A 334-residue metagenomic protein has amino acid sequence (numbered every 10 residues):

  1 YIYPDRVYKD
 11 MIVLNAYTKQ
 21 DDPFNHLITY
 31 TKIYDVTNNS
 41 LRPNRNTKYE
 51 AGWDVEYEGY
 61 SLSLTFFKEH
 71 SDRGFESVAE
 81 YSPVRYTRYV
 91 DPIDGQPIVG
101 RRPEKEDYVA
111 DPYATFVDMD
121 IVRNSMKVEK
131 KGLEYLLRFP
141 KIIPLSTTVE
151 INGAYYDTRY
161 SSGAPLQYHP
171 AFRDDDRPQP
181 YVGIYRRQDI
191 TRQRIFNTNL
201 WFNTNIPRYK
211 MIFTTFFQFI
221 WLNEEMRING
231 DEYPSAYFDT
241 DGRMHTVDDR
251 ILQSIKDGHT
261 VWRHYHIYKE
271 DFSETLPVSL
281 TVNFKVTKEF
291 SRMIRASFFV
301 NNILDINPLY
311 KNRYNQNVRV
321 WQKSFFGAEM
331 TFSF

Functional and structural regions predicted by a protein language model:
Y1, R6, W53-V55, L64-K68 (+4 more regions): Transmembrane beta-barrel strands of outer-membrane/channel proteins
Y1-D72, I93-D94, A114-E134, R138-P140 (+1 more regions): Outer-membrane beta-barrel signature, preferentially recognizing the C-terminal barrel domain of Gram-negative
Y30-T37, A114-V122, P178-R186, N197 (+3 more regions): Extracytoplasmic loops and strand-loop junctions of Gram-negative outer membrane beta-barrel proteins
A51-Y57, F66, L133-F139, T198-I206 (+4 more regions): Residues on the lipid-exposed face of transmembrane beta-strands in outer-membrane beta-barrel proteins
G59-L62, I143-T148, R208-F213, R292-A296 (+3 more regions): Repeated loop/turn-to-beta-strand initiation elements of outer-membrane beta-barrel proteins
F66, F75-Y81, Y160-Y168, E225-E232 (+1 more regions): Outer-membrane beta-barrel translocator domains and adjoining extracellular loop/strand segments of Gram-negative
T87-G230: Gram-negative outer-membrane beta-barrel transporters
Q218-K269, L276-T281, K285-F334: C-terminal beta-signal and adjacent terminal beta-strands/loops of Gram-negative outer-membrane beta-barrel proteins
